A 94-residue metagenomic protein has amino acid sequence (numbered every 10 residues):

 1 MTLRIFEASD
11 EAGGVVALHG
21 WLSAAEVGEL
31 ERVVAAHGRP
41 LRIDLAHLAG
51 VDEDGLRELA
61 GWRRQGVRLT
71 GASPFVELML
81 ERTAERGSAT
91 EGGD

Functional and structural regions predicted by a protein language model:
M1-D94: STAS-like cytosolic regulatory interaction modules
